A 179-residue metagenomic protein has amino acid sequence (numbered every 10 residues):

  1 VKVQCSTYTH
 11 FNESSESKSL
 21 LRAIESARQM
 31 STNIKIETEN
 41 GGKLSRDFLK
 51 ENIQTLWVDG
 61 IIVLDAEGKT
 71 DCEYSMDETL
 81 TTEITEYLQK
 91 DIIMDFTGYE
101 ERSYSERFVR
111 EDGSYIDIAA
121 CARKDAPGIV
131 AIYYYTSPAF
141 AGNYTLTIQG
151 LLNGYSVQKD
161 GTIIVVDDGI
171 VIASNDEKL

Functional and structural regions predicted by a protein language model:
V1-N40, Y115-A119, K124-A126, N153-T162: Juxtamembrane extracytoplasmic/periplasmic/luminal helical "stalk" adjacent to the first N-terminal
E39-L49, S75-V109, Y144-L152, D176-L179: Extracytoplasmic/periplasmic sensor domains and loops in membrane signaling proteins
N40-W57, D125-I129, Y134-I172: Solvent-exposed, extracytoplasmic
G60, D65-K69, I84, C121-R123 (+2 more regions): Alpha-helical/coil-rich non-catalytic "connector" segments in signaling and regulatory proteins
L64, G68-M76, I118-A120, G169-E177: Amphipathic coiled-coil signal-relay and dimerization helices
L64, V109, V165-V166: Hydrophobic alpha-helical segments, especially N-terminal targeting/anchoring helices
V109-Y115: Per-ARNT-Sim (PAS) sensory domains and their PAS-associated C-terminal
